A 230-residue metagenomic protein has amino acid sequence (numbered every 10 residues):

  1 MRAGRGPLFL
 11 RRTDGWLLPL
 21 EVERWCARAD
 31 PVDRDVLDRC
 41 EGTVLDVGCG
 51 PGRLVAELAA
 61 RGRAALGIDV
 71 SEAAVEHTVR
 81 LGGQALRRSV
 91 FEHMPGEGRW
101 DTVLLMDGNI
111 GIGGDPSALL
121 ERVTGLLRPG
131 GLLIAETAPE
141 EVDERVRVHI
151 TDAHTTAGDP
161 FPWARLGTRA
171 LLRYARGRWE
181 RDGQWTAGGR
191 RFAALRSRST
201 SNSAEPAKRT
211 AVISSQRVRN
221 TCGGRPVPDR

Functional and structural regions predicted by a protein language model:
M1-R39: S-adenosyl-L-methionine
E41-G50: Conserved class I S-adenosyl-L-methionine
S71: Conserved SAM/SAH-binding beta-strand->alpha-helix loop
G82-E92: Conserved SAM-binding strand-loop segment of SAM-dependent methyltransferases
F91-V103: A short acidic, Gly/Pro-enriched loop at the edge of an enzyme's catalytic core that lines a small-molecule cofactor
G111-R122: A short, conserved alpha-helix within the catalytic core of class I
G130-A138: Conserved beta-strand signature within the Rossmann-like core of class I S-adenosyl-L-methionine
P160-R178: Short alpha-helix
